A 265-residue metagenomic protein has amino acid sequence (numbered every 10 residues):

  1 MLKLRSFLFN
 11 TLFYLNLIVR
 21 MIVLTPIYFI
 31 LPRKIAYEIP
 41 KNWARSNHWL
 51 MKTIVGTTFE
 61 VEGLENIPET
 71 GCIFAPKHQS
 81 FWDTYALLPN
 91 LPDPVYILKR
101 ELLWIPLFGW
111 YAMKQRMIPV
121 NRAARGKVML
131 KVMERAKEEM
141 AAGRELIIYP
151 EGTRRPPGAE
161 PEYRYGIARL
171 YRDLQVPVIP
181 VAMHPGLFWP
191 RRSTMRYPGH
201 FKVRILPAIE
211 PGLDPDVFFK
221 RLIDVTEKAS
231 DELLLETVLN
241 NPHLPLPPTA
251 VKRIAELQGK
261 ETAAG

Functional and structural regions predicted by a protein language model:
M1-L8, Q258, G265: N-terminal hydrophobic signal-anchor/signal peptide
L4-F29: A hydrophobic membrane-anchoring feature enriched in long, contiguous, low-charge segments that mark signal-anchor
M21-K41, R45, K52-I54, E69-R125: Catalytic core of membrane glycerolipid acyltransferases/transacylases, capturing the structured, soluble-facing
V61, F74, Y96-I97, V203-I205: Generic preference for hydrophobic
V61, I118-N121, P211: Short acidic-hydrophobic, aromatic-tinged amphipathic segments that line or gate anion-handling sites
G63-I67: Glycine-rich helix-loop-beta junction characteristic of Rossmann-like nucleotide cofactor-binding loops
L130-G265: Non-catalytic C-terminal accessory region of glycerolipid acyltransferases and related lyso-lipid remodeling enzymes
